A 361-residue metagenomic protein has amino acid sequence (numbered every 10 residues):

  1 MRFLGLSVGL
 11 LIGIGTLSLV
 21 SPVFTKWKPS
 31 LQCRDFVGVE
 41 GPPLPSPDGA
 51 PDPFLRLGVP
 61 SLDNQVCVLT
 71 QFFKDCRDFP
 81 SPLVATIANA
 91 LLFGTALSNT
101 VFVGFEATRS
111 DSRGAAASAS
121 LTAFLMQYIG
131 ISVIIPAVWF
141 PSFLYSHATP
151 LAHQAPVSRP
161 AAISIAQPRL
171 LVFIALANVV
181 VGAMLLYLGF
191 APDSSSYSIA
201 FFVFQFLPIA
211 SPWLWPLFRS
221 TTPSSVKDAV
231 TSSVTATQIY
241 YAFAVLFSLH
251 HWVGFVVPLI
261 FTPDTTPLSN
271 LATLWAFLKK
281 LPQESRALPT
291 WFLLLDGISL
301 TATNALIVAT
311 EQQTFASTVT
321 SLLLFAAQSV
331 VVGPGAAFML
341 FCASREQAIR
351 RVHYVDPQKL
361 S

Functional and structural regions predicted by a protein language model:
M1-S361: Long, hydrophobic alpha-helical transmembrane bundles and adjoining juxtamembrane helices/loops of multi-pass integral
